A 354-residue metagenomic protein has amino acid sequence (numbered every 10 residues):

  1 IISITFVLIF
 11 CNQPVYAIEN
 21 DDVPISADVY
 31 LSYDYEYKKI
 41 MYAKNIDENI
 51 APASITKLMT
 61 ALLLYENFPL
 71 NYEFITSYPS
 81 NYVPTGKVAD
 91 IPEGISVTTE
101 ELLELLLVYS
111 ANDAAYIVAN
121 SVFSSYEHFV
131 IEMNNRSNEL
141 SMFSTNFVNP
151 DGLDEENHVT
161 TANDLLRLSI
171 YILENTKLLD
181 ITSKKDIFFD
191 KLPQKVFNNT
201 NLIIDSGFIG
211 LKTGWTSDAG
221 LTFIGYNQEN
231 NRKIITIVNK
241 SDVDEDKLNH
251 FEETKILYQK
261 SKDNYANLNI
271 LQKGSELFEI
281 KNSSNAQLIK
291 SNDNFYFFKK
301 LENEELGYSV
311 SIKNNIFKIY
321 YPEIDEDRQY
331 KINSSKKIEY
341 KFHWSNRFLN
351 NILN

Functional and structural regions predicted by a protein language model:
I1-A17, I352-N354: Sec-dependent N-terminal signal peptides of Gram-positive bacterial secreted proteins and lipoproteins
F6, C11, Y37, N81 (+3 more regions): Generic "edge-of-domain/loop-turn" microfeature
I9, D22-P24, E66-F68, V83 (+5 more regions): A generic structural signal for short, solvent-exposed coil/turn residues that cap or connect secondary-structure
F10, T60-L63, D190, S284: Intrinsically disordered, low-complexity boundary segments flanking structured domains
V15-L166, I170-N175: Active-site-adjacent loops and short helices of periplasmic peptidoglycan-processing enzymes
F143, D154-N354: Domain-terminus/edge residues, biased toward the C-terminal soluble/receptor-binding domains of extracytoplasmic
